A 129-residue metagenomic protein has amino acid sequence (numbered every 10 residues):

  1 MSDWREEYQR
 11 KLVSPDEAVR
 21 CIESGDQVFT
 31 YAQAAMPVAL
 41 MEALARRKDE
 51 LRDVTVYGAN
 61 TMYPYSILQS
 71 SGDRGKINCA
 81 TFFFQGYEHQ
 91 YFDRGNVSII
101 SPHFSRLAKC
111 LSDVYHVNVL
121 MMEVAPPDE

Functional and structural regions predicted by a protein language model:
M1-E129: Conserved alpha/beta enzyme-core scaffold
